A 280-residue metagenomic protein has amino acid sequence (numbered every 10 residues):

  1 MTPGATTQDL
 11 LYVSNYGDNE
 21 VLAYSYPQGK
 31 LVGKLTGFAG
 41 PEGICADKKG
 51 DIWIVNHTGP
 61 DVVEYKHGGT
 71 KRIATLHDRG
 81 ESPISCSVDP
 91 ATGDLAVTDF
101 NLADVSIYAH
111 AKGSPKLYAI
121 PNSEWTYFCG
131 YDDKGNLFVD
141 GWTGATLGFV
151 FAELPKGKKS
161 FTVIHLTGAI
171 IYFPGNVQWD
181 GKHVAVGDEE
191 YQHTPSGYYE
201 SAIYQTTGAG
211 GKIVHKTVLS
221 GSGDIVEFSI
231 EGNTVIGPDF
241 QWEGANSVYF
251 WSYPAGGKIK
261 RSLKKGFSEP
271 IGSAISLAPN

Functional and structural regions predicted by a protein language model:
M1-G33: An edge-strand/N-cap motif at the start of beta-rich repeat modules
M1-Q8, G37-D51, R79-D94, P121-T143 (+5 more regions): Beta-rich, blade/repeat-based domains predominating in secreted/periplasmic proteins but also intracellular
Y16, H57-T58, F100-N101, W142-G144 (+2 more regions): Short loop/turn segments immediately following the C-termini of beta-strands
E20-L22, D61-V63, A103-S106, T146-A152 (+2 more regions): Structural motif
S25-G29, K66-T70, A109-G113, L154-K159 (+2 more regions): Short loop/turn segments that connect beta-strands within beta-propeller blades
K30-T36, K71-H77, G113-I120, K159-G168 (+2 more regions): A short beta-strand motif characteristic of beta-propeller blades
W53-S123, C129: A generic tandem-repeat structural signature
S196-Y204, G208-G244: Intrinsically disordered, low-complexity segments enriched in Gly and acidic/Ser/Thr residues that form flexible
